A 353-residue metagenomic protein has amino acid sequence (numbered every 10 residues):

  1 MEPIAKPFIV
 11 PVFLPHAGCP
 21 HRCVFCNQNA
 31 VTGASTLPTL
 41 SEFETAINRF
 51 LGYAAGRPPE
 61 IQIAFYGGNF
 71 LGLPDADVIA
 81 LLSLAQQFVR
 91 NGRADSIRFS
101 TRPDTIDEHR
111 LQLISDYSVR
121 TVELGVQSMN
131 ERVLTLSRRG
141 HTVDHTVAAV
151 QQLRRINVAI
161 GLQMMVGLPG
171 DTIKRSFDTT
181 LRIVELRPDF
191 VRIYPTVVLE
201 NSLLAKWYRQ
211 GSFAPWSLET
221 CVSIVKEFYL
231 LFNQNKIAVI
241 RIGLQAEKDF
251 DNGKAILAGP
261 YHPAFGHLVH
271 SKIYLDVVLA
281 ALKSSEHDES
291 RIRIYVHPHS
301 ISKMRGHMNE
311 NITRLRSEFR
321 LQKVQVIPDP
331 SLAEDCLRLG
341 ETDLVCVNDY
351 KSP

Functional and structural regions predicted by a protein language model:
M1-F8, S212-P353: Auxiliary Fe-S-binding modules of radical SAM enzymes
M1-T32, E44, L51-G67, L71 (+3 more regions): N-terminal pre-triad scaffold of radical SAM enzymes
V10, I63, I97, V122 (+3 more regions): Conserved beta-strand core positions
L14-G18, Y194-L199, Q245-A246: Short glycine-enriched loops at secondary-structure junctions
C19-C23, L199-A205, F250-N252: Short acidic/His/Gly/Ser-rich catalytic and metal-binding motifs that mark active-site loops of diverse hydrolases
V31-T45, G67-T220: Conserved non-cysteine loop/helix-boundary elements of the Radical SAM core domain that shape
A55-E60, N91-A94, E286-E289: Short helix-terminating capping/connector loops at secondary-structure junctions
I61, D95, R120, D189 (+2 more regions): Short acidic/polar active-site loop segments enriched in Thr and Asp
